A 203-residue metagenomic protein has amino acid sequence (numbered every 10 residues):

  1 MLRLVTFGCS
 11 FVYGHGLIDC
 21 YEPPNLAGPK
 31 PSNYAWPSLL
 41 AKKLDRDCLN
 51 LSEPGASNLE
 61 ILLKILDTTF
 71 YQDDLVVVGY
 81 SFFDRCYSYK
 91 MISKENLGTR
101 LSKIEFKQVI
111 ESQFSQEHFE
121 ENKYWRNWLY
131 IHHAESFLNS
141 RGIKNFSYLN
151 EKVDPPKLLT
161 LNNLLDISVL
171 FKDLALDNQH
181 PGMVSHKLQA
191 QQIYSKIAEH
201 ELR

Functional and structural regions predicted by a protein language model:
M1-S57: Serine-esterase "nucleophile elbow" of acetyl-processing enzymes
N33, I61, Y130-I131: Amphipathic coiled-coil/heptad-repeat helices and related helical stalk/stem segments that mediate oligomerization
G55-D67: Structural motif
L66-R203: Alpha-helical cap/lid subdomain in secreted, periplasmic, or secretory-pathway luminal O-acyl-processing enzymes
